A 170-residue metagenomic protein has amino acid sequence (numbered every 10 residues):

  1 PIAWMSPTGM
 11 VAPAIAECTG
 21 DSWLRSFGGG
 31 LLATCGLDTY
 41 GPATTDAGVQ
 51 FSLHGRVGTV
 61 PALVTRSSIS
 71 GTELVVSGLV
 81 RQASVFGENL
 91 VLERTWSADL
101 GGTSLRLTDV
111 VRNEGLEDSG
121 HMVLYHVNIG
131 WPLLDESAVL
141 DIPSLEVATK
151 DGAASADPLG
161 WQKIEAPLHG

Functional and structural regions predicted by a protein language model:
P1-L100, S104, D118, I129-G170: Surface-exposed acidic/polar loop and edge beta-strand patches at domain peripheries
V110-E117: Asparagine-centered strand-capping/turn motif at beta-strand->loop junctions
E117-L124: Short, hydrophobic/aromatic beta-strand segments
